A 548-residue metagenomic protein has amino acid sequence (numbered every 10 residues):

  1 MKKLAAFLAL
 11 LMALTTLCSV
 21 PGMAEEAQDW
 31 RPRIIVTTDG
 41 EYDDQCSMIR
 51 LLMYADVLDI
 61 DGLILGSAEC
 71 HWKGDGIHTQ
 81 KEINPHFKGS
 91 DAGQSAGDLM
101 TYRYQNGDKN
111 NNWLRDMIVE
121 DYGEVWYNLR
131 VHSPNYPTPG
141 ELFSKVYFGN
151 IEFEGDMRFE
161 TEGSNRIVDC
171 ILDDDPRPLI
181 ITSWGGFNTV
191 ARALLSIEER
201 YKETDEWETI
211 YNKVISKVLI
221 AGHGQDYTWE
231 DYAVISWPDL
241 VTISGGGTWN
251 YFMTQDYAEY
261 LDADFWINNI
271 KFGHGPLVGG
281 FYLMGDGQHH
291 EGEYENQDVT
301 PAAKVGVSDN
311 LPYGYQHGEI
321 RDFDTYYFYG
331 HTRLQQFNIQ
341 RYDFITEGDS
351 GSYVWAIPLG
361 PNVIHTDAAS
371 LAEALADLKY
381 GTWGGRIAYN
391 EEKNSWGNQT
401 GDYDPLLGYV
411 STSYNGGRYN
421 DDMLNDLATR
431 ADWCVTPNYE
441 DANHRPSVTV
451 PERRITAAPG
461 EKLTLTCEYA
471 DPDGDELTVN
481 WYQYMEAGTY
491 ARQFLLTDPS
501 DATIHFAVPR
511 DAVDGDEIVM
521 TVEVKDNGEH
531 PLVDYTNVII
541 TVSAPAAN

Functional and structural regions predicted by a protein language model:
M12-T16: Hydrophobic core
L17-E26: Sec-dependent signal peptide cleavage junction
E25-T464, A470-Y490, G515: N-terminal acidic, glycine/proline-rich low-complexity segments
Q483-A507: Surface-exposed, flexible coil segments in extracellular/virion-facing regions
K525-P531: Short, solvent-exposed loop/turn segments at the edges of extracellular beta-sandwich modules
P531-V538: Extracellular and select intracellular beta-sandwich modules with Ser/Thr-enriched, small-residue motifs on
T541-N548: Extracellular interdomain linker/stem segments of modular secreted and single-pass surface proteins
